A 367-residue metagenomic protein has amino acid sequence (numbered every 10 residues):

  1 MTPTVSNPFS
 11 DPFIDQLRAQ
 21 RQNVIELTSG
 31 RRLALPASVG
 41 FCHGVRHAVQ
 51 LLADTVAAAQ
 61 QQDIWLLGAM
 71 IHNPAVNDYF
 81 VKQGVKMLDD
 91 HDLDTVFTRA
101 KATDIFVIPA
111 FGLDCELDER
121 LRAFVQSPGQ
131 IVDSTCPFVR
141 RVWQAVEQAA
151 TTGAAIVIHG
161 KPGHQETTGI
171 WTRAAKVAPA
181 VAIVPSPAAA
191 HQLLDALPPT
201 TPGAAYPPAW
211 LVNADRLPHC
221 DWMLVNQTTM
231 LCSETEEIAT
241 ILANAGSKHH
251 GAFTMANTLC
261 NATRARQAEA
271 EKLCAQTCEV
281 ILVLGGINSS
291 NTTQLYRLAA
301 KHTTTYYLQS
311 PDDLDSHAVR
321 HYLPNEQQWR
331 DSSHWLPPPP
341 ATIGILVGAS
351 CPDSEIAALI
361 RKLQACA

Functional and structural regions predicted by a protein language model:
M1-A367: The feature marks the mature, well-folded catalytic cores of soluble enzymes
